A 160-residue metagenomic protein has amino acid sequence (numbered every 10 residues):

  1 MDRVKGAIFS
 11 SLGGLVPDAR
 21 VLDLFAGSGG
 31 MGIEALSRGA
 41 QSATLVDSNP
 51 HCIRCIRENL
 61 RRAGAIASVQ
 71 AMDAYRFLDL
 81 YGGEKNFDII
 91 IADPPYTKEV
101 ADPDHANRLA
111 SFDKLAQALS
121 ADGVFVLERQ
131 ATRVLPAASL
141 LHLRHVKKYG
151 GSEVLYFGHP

Functional and structural regions predicted by a protein language model:
M1-P160: Class I S-adenosyl-L-methionine-dependent methyltransferase catalytic core
